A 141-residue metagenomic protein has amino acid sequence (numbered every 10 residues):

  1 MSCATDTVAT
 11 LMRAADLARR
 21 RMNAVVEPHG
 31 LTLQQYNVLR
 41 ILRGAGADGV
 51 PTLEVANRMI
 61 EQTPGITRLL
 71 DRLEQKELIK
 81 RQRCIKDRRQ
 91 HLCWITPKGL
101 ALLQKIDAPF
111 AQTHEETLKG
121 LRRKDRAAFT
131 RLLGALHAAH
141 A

Functional and structural regions predicted by a protein language model:
M1, R123-A141: C-terminal regulatory/oligomerization modules of transcriptional regulators
M1-H29, K76: N-terminal leader segment of winged-helix/HTH proteins
T5-A9, T32-R40, T67: Short alpha-helical elements of helix-turn-helix
M12, R40-A47, D107, G134: Short, locally clustered residues in the helix-turn-helix/winged-helix DNA-binding domain
L17, I41-A45, R58, L132 (+1 more regions): Short amphipathic alpha-helical elements of helix-turn-helix/winged-helix folds
E54-A56: A short acidic, leucine-rich amphipathic alpha-helix
D71-R131: Charged, amphipathic alpha-helical coiled-coil/dimerization segments
